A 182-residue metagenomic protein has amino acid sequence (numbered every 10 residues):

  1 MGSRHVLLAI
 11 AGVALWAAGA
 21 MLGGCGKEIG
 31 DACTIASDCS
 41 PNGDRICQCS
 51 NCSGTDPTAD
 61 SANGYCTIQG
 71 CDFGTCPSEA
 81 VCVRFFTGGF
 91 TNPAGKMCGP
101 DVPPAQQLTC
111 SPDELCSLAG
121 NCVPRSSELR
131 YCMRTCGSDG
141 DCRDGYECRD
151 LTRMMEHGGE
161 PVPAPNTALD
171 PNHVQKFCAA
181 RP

Functional and structural regions predicted by a protein language model:
M1-G23: Sec-dependent bacterial lipoprotein signal peptides
C25-P182: Secreted, cysteine-rich disulfide-bonded mini-domains of extracellular proteins
